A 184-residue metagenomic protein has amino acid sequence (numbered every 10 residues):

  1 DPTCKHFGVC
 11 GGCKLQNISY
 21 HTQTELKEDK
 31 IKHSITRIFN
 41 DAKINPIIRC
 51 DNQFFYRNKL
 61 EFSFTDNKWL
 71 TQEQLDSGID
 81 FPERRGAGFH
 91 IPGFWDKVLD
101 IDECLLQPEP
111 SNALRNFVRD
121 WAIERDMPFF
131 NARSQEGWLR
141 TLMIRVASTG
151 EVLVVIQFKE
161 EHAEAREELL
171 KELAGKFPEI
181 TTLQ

Functional and structural regions predicted by a protein language model:
D1-Q184: Accessory RNA-recognition modules of RNA-modification enzymes
